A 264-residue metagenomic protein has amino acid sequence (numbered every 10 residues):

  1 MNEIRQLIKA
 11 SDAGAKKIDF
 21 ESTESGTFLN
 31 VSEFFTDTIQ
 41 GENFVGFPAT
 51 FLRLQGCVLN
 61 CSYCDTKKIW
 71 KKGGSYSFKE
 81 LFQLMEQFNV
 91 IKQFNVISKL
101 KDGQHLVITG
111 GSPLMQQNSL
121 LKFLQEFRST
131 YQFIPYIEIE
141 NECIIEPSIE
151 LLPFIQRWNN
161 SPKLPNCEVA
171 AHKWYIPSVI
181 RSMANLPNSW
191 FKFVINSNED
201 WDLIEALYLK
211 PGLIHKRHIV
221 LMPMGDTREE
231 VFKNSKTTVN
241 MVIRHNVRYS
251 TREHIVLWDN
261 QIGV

Functional and structural regions predicted by a protein language model:
N2-E24, L29-I39, P48-A49, Q55-R157: Conserved Radical SAM active-site core
N43-V45: A short catalytic or substrate-binding loop motif that flags glycine-/basic-rich loops and adjacent residues that bind
L114-V264: Conserved AdoMet/S-adenosylmethionine-binding subsite of the radical SAM
